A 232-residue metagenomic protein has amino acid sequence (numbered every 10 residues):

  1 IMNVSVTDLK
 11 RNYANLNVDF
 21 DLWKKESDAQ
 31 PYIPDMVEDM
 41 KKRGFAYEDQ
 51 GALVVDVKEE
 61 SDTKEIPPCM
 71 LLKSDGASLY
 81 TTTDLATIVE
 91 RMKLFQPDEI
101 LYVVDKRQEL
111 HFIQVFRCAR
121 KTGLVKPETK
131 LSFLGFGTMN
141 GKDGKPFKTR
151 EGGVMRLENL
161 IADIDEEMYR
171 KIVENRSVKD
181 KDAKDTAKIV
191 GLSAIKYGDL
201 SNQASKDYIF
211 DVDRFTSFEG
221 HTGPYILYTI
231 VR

Functional and structural regions predicted by a protein language model:
M2-F218, L227-V231: Alpha-helical recognition segments enriched in aromatics with Gly/Pro capping that present substrate-recognition
